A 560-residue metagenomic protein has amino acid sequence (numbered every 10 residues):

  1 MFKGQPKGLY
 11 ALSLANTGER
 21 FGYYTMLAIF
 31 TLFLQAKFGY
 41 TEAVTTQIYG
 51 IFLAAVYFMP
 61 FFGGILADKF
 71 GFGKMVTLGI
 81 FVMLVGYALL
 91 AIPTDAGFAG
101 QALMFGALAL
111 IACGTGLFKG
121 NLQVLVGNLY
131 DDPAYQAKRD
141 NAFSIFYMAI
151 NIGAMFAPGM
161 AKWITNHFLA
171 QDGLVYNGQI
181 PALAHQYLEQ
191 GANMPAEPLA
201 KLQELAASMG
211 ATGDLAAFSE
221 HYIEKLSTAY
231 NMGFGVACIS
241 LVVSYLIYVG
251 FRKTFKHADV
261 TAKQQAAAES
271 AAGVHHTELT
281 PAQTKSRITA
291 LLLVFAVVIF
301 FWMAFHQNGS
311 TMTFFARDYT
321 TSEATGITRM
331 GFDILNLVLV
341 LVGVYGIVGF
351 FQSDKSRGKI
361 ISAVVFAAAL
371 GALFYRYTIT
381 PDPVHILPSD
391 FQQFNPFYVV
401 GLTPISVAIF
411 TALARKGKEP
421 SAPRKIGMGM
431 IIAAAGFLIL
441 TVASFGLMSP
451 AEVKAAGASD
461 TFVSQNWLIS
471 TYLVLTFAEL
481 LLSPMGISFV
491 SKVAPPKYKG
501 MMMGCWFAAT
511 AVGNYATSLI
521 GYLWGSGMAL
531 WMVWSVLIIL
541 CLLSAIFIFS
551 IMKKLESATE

Functional and structural regions predicted by a protein language model:
M1-K7, D132-D140, K162-P383, S406 (+2 more regions): Intracellular loop-helix junctions on the cytosolic face of multi-pass helical membrane proteins
K3-L53, F305-F315, F374-V384: Helix-loop boundary and gating motifs at the non-cytosolic
T17, A99-N121, S449-L481: Hydrophobic core of transmembrane alpha-helices in multi-pass small-molecule transporters, especially MFS/SLC-type
E42-A43, P133-F146, Y230, H385-I386 (+2 more regions): Loop-to-transmembrane helix entry/capping segments in MFS-fold secondary transporters and related SLC/MFSD carriers
Q47-D68, M155-A157, Q393-F410: Central cavity-lining transmembrane alpha-helices of secondary-active solute carriers, predominantly the Major
L66, V126, I164, I409 (+1 more regions): Hydrophobic alpha-helical transmembrane and interfacial-helix anchor sites in secondary transporters
D68-M83, A137, Q352-S362, A412-I431: Cytoplasmic membrane-interface "Motif A"-like loop-to-helix N-cap segments of 12-TM Major Facilitator Superfamily
G79-Q101, L370-P381, T411, M428-G457: C-terminal ends and interior cores of transmembrane alpha-helices in multi-pass membrane transporters/permeases
